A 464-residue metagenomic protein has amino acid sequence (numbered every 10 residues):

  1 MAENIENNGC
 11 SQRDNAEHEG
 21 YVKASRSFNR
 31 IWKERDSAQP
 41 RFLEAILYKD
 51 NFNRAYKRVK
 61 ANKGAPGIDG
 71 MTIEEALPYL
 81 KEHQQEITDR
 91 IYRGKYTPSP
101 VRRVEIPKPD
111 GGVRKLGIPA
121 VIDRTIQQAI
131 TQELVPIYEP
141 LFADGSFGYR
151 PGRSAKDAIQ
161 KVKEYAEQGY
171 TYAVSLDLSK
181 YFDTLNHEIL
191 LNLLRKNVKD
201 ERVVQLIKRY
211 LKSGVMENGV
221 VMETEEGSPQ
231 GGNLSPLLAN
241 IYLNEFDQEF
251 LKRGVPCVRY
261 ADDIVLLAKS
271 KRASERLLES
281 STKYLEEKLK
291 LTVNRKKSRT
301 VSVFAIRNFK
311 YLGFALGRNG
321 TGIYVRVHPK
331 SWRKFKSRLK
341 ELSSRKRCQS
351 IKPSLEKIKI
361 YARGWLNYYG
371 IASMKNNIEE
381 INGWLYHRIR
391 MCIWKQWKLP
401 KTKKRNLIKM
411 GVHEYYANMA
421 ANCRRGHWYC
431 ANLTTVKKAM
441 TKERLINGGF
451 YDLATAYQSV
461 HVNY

Functional and structural regions predicted by a protein language model:
M1-K81: Non-catalytic, polymerase-adjacent accessory regions of viral genome-replication enzymes
L47-F52, P100-R102, P109, Q349-Y369: Core structural elements
P66, G70-D110: Phosphate/adenylate-binding "loop-and-lid" substructures adjacent to NTP/NAD/dNTP-binding pockets in NTP-dependent
R90-E105, P109, L141-N308: Conserved polymerase palm-domain catalytic core
K212, K288-E356, Y361-R363: A conserved non-catalytic segment of reverse transcriptases and RNA-directed RNA polymerases corresponding to the late
E223-E226, Y324, K340-P353, W365-N377 (+1 more regions): Short, solvent-exposed helix-loop connector elements
K297-I306, K357-Y361, I378-Y386, K401-G411: A glycine-rich phosphate-binding loop feature that marks nucleotide/adenosyl-phosphate handling sites
R388, W397-Y464: Extended C-terminal regions of large enzymes
